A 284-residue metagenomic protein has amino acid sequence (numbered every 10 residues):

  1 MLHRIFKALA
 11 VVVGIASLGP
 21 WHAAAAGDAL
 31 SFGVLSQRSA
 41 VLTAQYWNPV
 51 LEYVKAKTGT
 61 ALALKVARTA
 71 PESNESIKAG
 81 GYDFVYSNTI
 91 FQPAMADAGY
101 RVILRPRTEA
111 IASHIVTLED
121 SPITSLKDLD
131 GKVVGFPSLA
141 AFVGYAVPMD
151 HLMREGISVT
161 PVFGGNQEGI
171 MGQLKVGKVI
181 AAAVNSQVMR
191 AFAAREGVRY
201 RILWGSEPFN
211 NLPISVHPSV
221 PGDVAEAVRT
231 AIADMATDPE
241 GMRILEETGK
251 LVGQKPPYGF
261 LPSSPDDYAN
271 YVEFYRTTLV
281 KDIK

Functional and structural regions predicted by a protein language model:
A8-P20: Bacterial N-terminal signal peptides
A26-I90: Extracytoplasmic small-molecule ligand-binding "clamshell" domains of the periplasmic binding protein/Venus flytrap
G27-V34, R38-P49, V216-K284: An extracytoplasmic/periplasmic, membrane-proximal ligand-sensing/linker region
D28-Q37, T43, K127-G144: Short loop->beta-strand "edge-of-pocket" segments that line small-molecule binding or catalytic clefts across diverse
K55-K65, M153-G164, V198-Y200, V280-K284: A local structural motif
P71-V85, D97-A98, K127, E168-A183 (+1 more regions): Short helices/loops that flank or line small-molecule/ion binding pockets
V102-S125, P213-H217: Hydrophobic/proline-rich hinge and linker segments of small-molecule sensing/allosteric domains, predominantly
S121, K132-T230: Pocket-lining segment of extracytoplasmic ligand-binding domains
